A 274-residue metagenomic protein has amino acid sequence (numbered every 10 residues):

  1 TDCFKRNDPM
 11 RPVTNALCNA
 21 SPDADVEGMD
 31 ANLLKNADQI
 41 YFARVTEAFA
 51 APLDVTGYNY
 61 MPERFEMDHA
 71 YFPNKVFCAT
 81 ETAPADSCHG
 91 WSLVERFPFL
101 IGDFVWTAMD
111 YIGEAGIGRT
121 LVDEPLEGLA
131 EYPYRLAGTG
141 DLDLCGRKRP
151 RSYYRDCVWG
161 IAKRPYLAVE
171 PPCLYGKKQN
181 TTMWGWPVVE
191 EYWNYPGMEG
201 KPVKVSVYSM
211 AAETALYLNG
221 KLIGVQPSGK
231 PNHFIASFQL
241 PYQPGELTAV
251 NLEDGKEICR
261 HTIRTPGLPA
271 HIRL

Functional and structural regions predicted by a protein language model:
D2-N7, R11-A31, D38, E47-L274: Substrate-binding clefts and catalytic carboxylate motifs of secreted carbohydrate-active enzymes
